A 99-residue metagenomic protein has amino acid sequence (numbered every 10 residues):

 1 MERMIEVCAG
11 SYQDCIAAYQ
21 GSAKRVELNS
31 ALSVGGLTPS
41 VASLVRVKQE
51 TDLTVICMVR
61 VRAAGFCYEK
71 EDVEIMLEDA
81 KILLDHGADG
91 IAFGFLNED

Functional and structural regions predicted by a protein language model:
E2-S33, L44, Q49-E50, E69-D99: Alpha/beta enzyme core
G36-A63, D99: Alpha-helix-loop-beta-strand connector modules within alpha/beta enzyme cores
